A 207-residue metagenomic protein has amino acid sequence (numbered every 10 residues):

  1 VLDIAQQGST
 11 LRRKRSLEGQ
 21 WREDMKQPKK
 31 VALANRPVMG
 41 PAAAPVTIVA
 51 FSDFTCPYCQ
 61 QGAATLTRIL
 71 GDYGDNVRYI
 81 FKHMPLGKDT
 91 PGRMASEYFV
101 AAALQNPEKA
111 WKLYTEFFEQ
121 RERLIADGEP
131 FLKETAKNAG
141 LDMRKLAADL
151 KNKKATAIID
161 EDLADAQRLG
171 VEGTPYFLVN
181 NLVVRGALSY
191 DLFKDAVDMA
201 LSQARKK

Functional and structural regions predicted by a protein language model:
V1-K26: N-terminal targeting signals for export/organelle localization
L2-G8, F51, P130-K207: C-terminal cap of thioredoxin/glutaredoxin-like
P28-K29, S202: Extracytoplasmic and endomembrane cell-envelope/extracellular-matrix remodeling and assembly machinery
K30-V46, G71: A short beta-strand-turn-helix
V38-M39, L124, V184: Short clusters of hydrophobic/aromatic residues that line enzyme substrate/ligand-binding pockets
G40-A43, P91-G92, Y176: Short, flexible turn/loop "capping" segments at secondary-structure junctions
V49-K137, L169-E172, M199, Q203-K207: Structural alpha/beta surface segment adjacent to cysteine/selenocysteine redox centers across thiol/disulfide enzymes
